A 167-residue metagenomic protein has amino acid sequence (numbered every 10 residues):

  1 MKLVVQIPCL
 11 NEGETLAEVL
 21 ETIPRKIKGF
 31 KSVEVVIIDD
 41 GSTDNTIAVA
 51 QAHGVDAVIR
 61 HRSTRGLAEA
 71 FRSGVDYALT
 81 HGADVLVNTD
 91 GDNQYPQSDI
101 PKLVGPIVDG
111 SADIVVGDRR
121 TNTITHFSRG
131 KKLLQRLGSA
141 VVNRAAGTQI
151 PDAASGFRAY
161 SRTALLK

Functional and structural regions predicted by a protein language model:
K2-V4, E34: Cell-envelope/extracellular polymer assembly enzymes that use nucleotide-activated donors
E12-K26: Short, well-formed alpha-helical segments that are part of the catalytic scaffolds of diverse glycosyltransferases
E12-T15, S42, P96: Donor nucleotide-sugar binding loop of glycosyltransferases
K31-G41: Short beta-strand/loop segment that forms part of the nucleotide-sugar
D39-I47, N93: A conserved acidic beta->alpha catalytic loop
H53-V55: Short, structured coil segments at secondary-structure junctions
A57, H61-Y77, V85, Q97-K167: Acceptor/aglycone-binding surface of glycosyltransferases and processive sugar-polymer synthases
A83-Q94: Short beta-strand-to-loop acidic/aromatic patch adjacent to the donor-nucleotide binding site
